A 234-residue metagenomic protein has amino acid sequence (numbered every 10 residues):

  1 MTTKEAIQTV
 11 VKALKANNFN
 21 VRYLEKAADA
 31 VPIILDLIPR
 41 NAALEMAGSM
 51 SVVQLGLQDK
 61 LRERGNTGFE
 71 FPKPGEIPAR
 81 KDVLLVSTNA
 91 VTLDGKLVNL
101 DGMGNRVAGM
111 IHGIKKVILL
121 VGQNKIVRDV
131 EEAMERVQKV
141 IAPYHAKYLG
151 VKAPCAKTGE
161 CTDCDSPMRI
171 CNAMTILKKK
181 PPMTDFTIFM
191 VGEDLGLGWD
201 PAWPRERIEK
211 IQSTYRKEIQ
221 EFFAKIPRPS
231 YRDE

Functional and structural regions predicted by a protein language model:
M1-T2, D101: Short, functional N-terminal and low-complexity linear motifs
T3-L85: N-terminal active-site beta-alpha-beta segment that forms phosphate/nucleotide-binding and substrate-recognition loops
V83-E234: Conserved phosphate- and dinucleotide-binding cores of soluble alpha/beta proteins, encompassing both enzyme active
